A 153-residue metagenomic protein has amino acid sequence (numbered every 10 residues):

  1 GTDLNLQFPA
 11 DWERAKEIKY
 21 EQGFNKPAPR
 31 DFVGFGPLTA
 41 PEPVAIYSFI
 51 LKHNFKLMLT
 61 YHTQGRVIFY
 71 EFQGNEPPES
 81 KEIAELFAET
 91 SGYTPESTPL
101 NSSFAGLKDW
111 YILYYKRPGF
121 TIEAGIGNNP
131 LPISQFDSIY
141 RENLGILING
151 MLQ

Functional and structural regions predicted by a protein language model:
G1-P77, E85, L131: Active-site/substrate-binding loop(s) of hydrolase catalytic cores
D3-L6, S97, T121-E123: Structural signal for conserved beta-strand scaffold positions within catalytic alpha/beta enzyme cores
K16, M58, P95-E96, I148: Residue-level signal for secondary-structure boundary elements
L38, A88, I148-M151: Short amphipathic alpha-helical signal-transduction/dimerization elements
P41, E82, S138: Conserved active-site and cofactor/substrate-binding residues in soluble primary-metabolism enzymes
I46, K52, L57-T60, R66-P78 (+1 more regions): Active-site-adjacent mobile loop/cap segments within catalytic or ligand-binding domains
L51, E89-Y93, L152: Generic secondary-structure signature for well-ordered alpha-helical cores
K81-T94, L100: Catalytic cores of secreted/periplasmic or lumenal enzymes
